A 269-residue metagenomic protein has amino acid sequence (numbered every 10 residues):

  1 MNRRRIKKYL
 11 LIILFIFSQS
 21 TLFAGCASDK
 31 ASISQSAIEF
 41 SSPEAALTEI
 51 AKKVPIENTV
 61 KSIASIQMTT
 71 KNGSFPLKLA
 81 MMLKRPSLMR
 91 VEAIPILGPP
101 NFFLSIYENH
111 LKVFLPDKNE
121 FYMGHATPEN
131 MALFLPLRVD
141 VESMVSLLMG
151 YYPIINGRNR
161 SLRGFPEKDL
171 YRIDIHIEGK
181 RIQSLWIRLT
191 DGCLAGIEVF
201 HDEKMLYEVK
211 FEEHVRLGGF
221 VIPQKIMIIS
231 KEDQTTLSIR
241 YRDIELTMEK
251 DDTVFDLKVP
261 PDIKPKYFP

Functional and structural regions predicted by a protein language model:
M1-C26: Sec-dependent bacterial lipoprotein signal peptides
G25-P76, Y267-P269: N-terminal leader/targeting segments and the immediate start of mature chains
K52-V60, N72-F75, M82-S87, T190 (+1 more regions): Edge/loop elements at the starts and ends of beta-strands within beta-rich repeat scaffolds
N58-I66, L77-M81, S87-A93, F102-L104 (+2 more regions): One face of beta-strands
L88-E142: An acidic-aromatic
H125-A126, F134-L162, I263-K264: C-terminal low-complexity, charged extensions that often adopt amphipathic alpha-helices
S161-D262, K266-F268: Gly/Pro-enriched, hydrophobic low-complexity segments that function as extracytoplasmic propeptides/linkers
